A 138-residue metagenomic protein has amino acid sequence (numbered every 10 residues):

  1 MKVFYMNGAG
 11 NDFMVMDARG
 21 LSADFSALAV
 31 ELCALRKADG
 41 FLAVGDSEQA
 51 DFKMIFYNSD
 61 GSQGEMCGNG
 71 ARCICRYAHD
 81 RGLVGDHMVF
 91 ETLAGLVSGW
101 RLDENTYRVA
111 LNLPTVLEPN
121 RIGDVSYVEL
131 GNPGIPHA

Functional and structural regions predicted by a protein language model:
M1-N105: A glycine-rich beta-to-alpha transition motif near the start of alpha/beta enzyme domains, typified by
H87, E91-A138: ATP-dependent small-molecule kinase catalytic core of the GHMP/sugar-kinase superfamily and closely related
